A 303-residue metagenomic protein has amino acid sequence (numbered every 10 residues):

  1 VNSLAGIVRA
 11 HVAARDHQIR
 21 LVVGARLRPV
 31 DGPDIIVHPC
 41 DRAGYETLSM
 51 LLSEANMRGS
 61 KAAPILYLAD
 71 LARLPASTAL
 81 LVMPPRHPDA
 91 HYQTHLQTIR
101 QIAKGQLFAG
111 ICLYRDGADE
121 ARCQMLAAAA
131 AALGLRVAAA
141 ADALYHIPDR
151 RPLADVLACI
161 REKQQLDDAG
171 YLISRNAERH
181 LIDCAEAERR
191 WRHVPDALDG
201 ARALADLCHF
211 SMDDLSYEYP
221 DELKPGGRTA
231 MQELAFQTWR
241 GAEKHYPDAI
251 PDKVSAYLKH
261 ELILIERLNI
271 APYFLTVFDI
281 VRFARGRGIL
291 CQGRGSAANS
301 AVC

Functional and structural regions predicted by a protein language model:
V1-L4, I111-A118, Y145, Y219-K224 (+2 more regions): Conserved short loop/turn motifs at secondary-structure junctions
V1-N2, L27, A141-A143, E218 (+2 more regions): Residue-level "edge-of-site" marker
N2-R136, A143, R151-I160, D196-D199 (+1 more regions): Extended substrate/RNA-proximal surfaces in nucleic-acid metabolism proteins
D16, I147-E178: Flexible glycine/proline-rich, aromatic-decorated loop/lid segments
Q18, S53-M57, E162-Q165, A203-F210 (+1 more regions): Non-catalytic alpha-helical coupling and interface elements of nucleotide-dependent molecular machines and regulators
G32-D34, N176-R190: Short beta-alpha connecting loops at secondary-structure transitions that line or flank enzyme active sites
G44, A138, A143-H146, A284 (+1 more regions): Conserved phosphate/anionic-ligand binding catalytic regions in large, soluble enzymes, centered on
R189, H193-L290, R294-S296: Non-catalytic structural connector segments
